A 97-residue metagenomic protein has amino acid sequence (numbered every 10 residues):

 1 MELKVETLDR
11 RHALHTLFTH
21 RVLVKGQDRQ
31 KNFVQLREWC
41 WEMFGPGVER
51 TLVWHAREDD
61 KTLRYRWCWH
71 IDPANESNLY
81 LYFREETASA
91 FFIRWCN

Functional and structural regions predicted by a protein language model:
M1-P73: The feature represents the first ordered module of a protein
L63-N97: Short, compact, well-ordered microdomains
